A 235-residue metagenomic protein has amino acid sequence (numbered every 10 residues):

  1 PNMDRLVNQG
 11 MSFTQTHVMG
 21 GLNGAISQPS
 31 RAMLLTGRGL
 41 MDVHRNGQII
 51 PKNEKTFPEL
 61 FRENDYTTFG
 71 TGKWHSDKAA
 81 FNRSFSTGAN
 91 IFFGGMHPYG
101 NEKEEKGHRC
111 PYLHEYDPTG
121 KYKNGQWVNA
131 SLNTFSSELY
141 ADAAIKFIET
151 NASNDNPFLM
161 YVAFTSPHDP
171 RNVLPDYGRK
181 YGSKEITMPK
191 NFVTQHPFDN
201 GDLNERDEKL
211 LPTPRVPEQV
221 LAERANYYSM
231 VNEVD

Functional and structural regions predicted by a protein language model:
P1-D235: Formylglycine-dependent sulfatase
